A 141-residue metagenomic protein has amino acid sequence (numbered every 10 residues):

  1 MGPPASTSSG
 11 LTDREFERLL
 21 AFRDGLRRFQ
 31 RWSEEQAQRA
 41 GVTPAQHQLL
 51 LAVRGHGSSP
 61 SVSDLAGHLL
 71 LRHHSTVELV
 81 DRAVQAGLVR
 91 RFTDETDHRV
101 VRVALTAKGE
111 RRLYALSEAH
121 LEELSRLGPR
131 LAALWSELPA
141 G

Functional and structural regions predicted by a protein language model:
M1-A40: N-terminal leader segment of winged-helix/HTH proteins
E15, D64, T96-H98: Short, solvent-exposed coil/turn segments
L19-R23, R27, L70, E110 (+2 more regions): Short amphipathic alpha-helical segments with heptad-repeat character
R31-R72: N-terminal helix-turn-helix DNA-binding core of bacterial DNA-binding proteins
D81-P139: Charged, amphipathic alpha-helical coiled-coil/dimerization segments
